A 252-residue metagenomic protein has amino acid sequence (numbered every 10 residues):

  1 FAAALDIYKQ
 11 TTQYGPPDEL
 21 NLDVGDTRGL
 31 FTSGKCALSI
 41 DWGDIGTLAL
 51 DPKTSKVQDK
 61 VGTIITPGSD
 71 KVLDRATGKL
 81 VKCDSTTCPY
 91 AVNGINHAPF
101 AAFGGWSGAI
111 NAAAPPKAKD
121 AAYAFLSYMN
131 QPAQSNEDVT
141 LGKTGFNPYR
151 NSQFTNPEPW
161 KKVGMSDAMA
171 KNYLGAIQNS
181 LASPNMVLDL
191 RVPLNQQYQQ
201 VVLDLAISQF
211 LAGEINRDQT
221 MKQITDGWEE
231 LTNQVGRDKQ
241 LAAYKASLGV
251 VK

Functional and structural regions predicted by a protein language model:
F1-L22, T54, I110-D120, N216-K222: Helix-loop-helix "hinge/cap" segment bordering the ligand-binding cleft or interdomain interface
F1-V24, G62-K71, V81-C88: Glycine-centered hinge/linker elements that transmit conformational signals in sensory and ligand-binding systems
L5-T12, R28, T32, S107 (+6 more regions): Non-transmembrane alpha-helical segments in soluble domains of secreted/periplasmic/extracellular proteins
K9-P16, K35, G43, A49-K53 (+4 more regions): Sec/Tat-exported extracytoplasmic proteins
V24, D41-G46, I65-P67, G104: Beta->alpha turn/N-cap motifs
S33-W42, D59: Alpha-to-beta junction loops
T47-K56, S69-V202, Q240-K252: C-terminal lobe and pocket-closing loops of periplasmic/extracytoplasmic Venus-flytrap solute-binding proteins
E214-Q219, Q223-K252: Conserved N-terminal structural module of periplasmic/extracytoplasmic solute-binding proteins
